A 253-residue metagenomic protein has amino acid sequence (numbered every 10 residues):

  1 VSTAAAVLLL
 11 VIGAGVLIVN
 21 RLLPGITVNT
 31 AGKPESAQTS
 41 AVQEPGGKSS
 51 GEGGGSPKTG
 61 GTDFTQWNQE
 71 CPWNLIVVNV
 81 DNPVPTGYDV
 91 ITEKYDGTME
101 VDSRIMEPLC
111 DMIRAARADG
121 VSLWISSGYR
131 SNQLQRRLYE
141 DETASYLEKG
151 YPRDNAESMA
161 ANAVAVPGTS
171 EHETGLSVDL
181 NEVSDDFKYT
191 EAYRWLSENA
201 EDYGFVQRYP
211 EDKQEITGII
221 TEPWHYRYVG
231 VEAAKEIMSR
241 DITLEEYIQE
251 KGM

Functional and structural regions predicted by a protein language model:
S2-M253: Extracytoplasmic cell-surface/polysaccharide-interacting catalytic and binding patches
